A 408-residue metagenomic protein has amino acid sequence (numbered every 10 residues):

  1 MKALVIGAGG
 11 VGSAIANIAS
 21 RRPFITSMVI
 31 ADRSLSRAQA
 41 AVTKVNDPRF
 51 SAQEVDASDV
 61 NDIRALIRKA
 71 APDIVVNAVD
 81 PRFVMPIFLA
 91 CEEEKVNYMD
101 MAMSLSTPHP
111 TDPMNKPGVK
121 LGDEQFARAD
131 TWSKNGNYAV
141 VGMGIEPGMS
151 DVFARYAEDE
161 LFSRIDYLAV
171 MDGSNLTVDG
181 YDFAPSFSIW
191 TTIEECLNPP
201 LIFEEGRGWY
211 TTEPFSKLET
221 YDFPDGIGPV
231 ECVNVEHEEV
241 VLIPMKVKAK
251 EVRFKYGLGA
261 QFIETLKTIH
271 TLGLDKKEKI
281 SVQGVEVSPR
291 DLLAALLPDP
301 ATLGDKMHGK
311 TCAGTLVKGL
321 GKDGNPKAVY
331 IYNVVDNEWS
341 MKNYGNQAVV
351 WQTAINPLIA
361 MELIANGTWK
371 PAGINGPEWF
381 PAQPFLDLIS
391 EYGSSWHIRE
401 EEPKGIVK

Functional and structural regions predicted by a protein language model:
A3-G9: Conserved N-terminal Rossmann-fold NAD(P)-binding element of oxidoreductases
G12-S13: N-terminal Rossmann-fold NAD(P) dinucleotide-binding loop
R33-R37: Helix N-cap at the beta1-alpha1 junction of Rossmann-like dinucleotide-binding domains, i.e., the first residues
V45-D59: Rossmann-fold cofactor-recognition segment
D56-P72, V79, F83-P86: Conserved Rossmann-fold cofactor-binding substructure of NAD(P)-dependent oxidoreductases
I67, D73-N77, C91, Y98-D100: N-terminal Rossmann-like NAD(P) cofactor-binding module of classical short-chain dehydrogenase/reductase
M101-N137: Rossmann-fold NAD(P)-binding glycine/threonine-rich loop
D159-K408: C-terminal catalytic/substrate-binding lobe primarily of soluble NAD(P)-dependent oxidoreductases
